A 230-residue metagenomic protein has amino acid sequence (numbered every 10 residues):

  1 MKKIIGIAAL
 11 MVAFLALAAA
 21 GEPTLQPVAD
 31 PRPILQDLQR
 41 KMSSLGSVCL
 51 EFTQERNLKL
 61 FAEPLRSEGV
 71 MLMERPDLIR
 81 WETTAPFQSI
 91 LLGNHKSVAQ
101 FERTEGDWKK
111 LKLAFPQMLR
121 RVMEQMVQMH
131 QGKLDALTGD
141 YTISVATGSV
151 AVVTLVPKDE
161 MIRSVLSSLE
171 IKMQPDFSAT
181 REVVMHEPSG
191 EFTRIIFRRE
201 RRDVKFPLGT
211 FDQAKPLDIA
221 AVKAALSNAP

Functional and structural regions predicted by a protein language model:
M1-I4: Positively charged n-region of N-terminal signal peptides that target proteins for export
I7-A16: Bacterial N-terminal signal peptides
A19-T53, N57-E63, T210-P230: N-terminal leader/targeting segments and the immediate start of mature chains
M42, R120-D135: Short, solvent-exposed helix-to-loop capping segments enriched in aromatics
L45-S47, R66-E68, E74-P76, P86 (+6 more regions): Extracytoplasmic
F52, I79-T83, V98-F101, V153-L155 (+1 more regions): Short hydrophobic/aromatic-rich beta-strand segments that constitute the beta-sheet cores of beta-sandwich/beta-barrel
V70-V122, T193-R194: An acidic-aromatic
L111, L134-D218: Gly/Pro-enriched, hydrophobic low-complexity segments that function as extracytoplasmic propeptides/linkers
